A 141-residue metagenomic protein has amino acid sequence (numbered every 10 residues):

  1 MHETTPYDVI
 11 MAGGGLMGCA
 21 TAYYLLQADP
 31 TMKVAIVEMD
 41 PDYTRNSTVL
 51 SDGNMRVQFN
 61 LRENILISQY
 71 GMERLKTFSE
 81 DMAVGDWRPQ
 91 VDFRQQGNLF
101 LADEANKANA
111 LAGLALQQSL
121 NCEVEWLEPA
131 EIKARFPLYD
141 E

Functional and structural regions predicted by a protein language model:
M1-T4, A28, F93: Short, flexible hinge/linker loops that cap or flank conserved catalytic cores
H2-M17, A35: Beta1/beta-strand and adjacent pyrophosphate-binding region of the FAD-binding site in flavoprotein oxidoreductases
P6, T31, V49-D52, Q95-Q96: A structure-centric signal for secondary-structure junctions around beta-strands
G18, Y43, A108: Flexible, glycine-rich phosphate/dinucleotide-binding loops and adjacent beta-alpha linkers at cofactor/substrate
L26-V49: Glycine-rich FAD pyrophosphate-binding loop
D52-L138: Dinucleotide-binding Rossmann-like beta1-alpha1 core, especially the glycine-rich loop that anchors the ADP
E141: The feature captures the short pre-catalytic strand/loop hairpin that immediately precedes and shapes the active-site
